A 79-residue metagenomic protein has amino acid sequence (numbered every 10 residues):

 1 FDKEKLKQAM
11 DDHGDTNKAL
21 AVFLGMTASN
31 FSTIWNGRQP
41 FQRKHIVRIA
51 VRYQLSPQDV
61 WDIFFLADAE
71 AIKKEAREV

Functional and structural regions predicted by a protein language model:
F1-D15: A short, Lys/Arg-rich alpha-helix, primarily the initiator
G14-T16, F41-K44: Residue-level signal for the short linker/turn that defines the boundary of a DNA-recognition helix
A19, N30, D59: Residues in the helix-turn-helix
A19-A21, I49: Short alpha-helical "recognition helix" segments of helix-turn-helix
G25-F41: Recognition helix of helix-turn-helix/homeodomain-like DNA-binding domains that insert into the DNA major groove
K44-D59: DNA major-groove recognition helix of helix-turn-helix/homeodomain DNA-binding modules
V51, W61-V79: Short, charged recognition helix plus adjacent turn of helix-turn-helix-like nucleic-acid-binding domains
